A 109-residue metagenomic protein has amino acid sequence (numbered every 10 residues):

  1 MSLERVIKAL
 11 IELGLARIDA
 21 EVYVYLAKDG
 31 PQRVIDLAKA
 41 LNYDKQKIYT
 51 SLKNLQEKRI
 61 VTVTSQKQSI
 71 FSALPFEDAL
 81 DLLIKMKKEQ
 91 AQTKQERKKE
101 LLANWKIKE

Functional and structural regions predicted by a protein language model:
L3-E4, K8-D19, R33, T62-M86: Short, cationic-aromatic polyanion-contact patches
A20-P31: Short amphipathic alpha-helical interface segments
D36-A40: A short acidic, leucine-rich amphipathic alpha-helix
S51-K58: Alpha-helical DNA-recognition elements
K58-Q68, L101-I107: Short, flexible active-site-proximal loops enriched in glycine and acidic residues
D81-E109: Amphipathic alpha-helical dimerization/coiled-coil segments that flank or bridge DNA-binding/regulatory modules
